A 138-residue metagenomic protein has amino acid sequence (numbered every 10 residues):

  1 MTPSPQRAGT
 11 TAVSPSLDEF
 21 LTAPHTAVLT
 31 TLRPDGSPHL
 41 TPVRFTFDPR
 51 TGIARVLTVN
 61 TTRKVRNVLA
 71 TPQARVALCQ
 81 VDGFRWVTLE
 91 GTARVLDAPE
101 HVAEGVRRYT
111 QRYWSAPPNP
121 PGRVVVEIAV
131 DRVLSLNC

Functional and structural regions predicted by a protein language model:
M1-A12, G83-C138: Charged, gly/pro-rich active-site loop segments
T2-T31: Short, conserved active-site entrance elements at the starts or edges of catalytic domains
P24-N60, V76-L78, L89: Short beta-strand segments
H25-T26, Q73-A74, W114, V133: Generic structural signal for secondary-structure transition and capping sites
T61, A74, G83: A generic "binding-loop/recognition-motif" signal
